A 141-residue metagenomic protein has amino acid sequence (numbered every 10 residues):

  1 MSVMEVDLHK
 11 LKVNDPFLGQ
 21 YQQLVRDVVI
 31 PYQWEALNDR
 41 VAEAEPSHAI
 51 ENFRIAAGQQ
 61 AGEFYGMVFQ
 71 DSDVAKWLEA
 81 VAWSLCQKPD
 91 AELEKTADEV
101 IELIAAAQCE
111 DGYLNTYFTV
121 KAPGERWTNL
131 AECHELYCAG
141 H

Functional and structural regions predicted by a protein language model:
M1-H141: Glycan-recognition and catalytic cores of secretory/periplasmic carbohydrate-active enzymes
